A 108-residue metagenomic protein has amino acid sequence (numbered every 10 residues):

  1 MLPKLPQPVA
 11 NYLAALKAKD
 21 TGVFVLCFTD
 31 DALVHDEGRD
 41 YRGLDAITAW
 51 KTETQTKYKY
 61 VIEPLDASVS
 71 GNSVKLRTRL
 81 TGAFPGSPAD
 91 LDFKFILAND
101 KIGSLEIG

Functional and structural regions predicted by a protein language model:
M1-A18, L26: Short, low-complexity N-terminal intrinsically disordered segments enriched in polar/charged residues
L33-R42: A short gly/proline-enriched turn/hairpin at secondary-structure junctions
T48-D92: Surface-exposed, charged secondary-structure patches
D90-G108: Short beta-strand edge/turn micro-motifs at domain boundaries
